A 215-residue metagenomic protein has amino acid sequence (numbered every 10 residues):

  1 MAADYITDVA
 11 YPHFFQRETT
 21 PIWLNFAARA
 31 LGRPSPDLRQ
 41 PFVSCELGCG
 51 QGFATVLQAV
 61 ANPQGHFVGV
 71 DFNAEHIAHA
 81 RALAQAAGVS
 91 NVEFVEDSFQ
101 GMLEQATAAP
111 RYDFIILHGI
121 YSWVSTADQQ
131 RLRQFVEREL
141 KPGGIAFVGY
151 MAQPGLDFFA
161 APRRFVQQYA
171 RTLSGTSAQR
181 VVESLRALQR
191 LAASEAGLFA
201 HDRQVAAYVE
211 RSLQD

Functional and structural regions predicted by a protein language model:
M1-A108, P154-P162: N-terminal charged/capping segments associated with class I S-adenosyl-L-methionine
A84, A109-R111, Q130-R133, A160-Y169: Short secondary-structure boundary/capping segments
I116: A conserved beta-strand element that flanks and buttresses the S-adenosyl-L-methionine
G119-S122: Short catalytic micro-motifs in class I SAM-dependent methyltransferases
Q130-P142: A short glycine-rich, Lys/Arg-flanked "PGG" loop and its adjoining helix->strand segment in the class I
F147-G175, E183-S184, L188-L191: Conserved class I S-adenosyl-L-methionine
T172-D215: Substrate-binding/catalytic lobe of Class I Rossmann-like enzymes that use SAM or dcSAM, i.e., the mid-to-C-terminal
